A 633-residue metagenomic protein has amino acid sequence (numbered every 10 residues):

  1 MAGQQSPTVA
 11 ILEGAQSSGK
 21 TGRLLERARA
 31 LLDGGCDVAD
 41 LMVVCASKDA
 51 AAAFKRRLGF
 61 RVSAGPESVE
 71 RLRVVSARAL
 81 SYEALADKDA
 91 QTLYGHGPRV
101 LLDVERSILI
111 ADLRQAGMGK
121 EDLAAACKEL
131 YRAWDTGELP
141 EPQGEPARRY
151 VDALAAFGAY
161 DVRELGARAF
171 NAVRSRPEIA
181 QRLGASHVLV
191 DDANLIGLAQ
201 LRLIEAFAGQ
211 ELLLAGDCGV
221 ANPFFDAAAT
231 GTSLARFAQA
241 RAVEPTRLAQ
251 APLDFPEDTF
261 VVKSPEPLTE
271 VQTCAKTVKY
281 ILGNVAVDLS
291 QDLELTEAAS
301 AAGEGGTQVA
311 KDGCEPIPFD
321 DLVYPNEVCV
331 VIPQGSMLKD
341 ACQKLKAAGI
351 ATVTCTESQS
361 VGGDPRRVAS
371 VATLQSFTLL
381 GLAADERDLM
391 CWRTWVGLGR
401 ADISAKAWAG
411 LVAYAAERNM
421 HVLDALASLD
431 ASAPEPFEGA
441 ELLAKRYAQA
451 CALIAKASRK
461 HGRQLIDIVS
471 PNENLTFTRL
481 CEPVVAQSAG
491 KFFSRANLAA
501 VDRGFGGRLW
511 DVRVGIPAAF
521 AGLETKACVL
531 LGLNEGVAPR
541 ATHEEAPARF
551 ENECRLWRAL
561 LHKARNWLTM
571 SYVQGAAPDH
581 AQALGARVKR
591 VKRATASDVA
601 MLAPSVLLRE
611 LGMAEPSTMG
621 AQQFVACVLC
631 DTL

Functional and structural regions predicted by a protein language model:
M1-R56, L189, L198-E386, G507-G515 (+2 more regions): Conserved motor-region signature of P-loop NTPase helicases/translocases
M1-S18, G22-R23, D40, G95 (+8 more regions): Accessory N-terminal region flanking or inserted into the helicase ATPase core in nucleic-acid motor proteins
A10-E13, V38-A126, R148-D152, R236 (+1 more regions): Conserved P-loop NTPase-based nucleic-acid remodeling module centered on helicase motor cores
G34, K48, E304, R609-L633: C-terminal, charged and often intrinsically disordered regions of DNA end-processing helicases and nucleases
V69, A208-L212, A564-N566: A short helix->loop->beta-strand "cap" motif at the edges of active sites that frequently abuts
V74-S76, D161, A169, L509-A518: Conserved two-lobed SF2 helicase motor
A90-I108, L234-F237, L282-A286, V368-A401 (+1 more regions): A polyampholytic, Gly/Pro-enriched intrinsically disordered region
G381-D598, L607-E610: Conserved helicase C-terminal RecA-like lobe
